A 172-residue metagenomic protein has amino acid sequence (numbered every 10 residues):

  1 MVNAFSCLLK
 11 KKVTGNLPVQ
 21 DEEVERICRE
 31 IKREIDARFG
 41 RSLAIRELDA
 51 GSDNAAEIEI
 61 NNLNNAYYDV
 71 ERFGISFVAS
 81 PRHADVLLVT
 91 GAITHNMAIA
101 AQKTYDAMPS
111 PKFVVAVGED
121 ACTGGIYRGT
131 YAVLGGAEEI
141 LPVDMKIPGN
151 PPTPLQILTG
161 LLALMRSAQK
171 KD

Functional and structural regions predicted by a protein language model:
M1-S52, N62-V70, V78, P111-K112 (+3 more regions): Iron-sulfur (Fe-S) cluster-binding modules
G51, A92-T94, D120, P152: Short glycine-rich anion-binding loops that position phosphate/pyrophosphate groups of nucleotides and phosphorylated
E57-I58, G124-G129, L158-G160: Short acidic, glycine/serine/threonine-rich loops at helix termini
G74-H83: Short acidic low-complexity segments
F77, V89, T94-M97, C122 (+1 more regions): Metallocofactor- and cofactor-centric catalytic cores in central/energy metabolism, strongly enriched
D85-V86, F113: Structural motif
A100-V115: A short, gly/pro- and small-residue-rich
C122-E138: Glycine-rich, charge-decorated loop segments at or immediately adjacent to ligand/cofactor-binding or catalytic sites
